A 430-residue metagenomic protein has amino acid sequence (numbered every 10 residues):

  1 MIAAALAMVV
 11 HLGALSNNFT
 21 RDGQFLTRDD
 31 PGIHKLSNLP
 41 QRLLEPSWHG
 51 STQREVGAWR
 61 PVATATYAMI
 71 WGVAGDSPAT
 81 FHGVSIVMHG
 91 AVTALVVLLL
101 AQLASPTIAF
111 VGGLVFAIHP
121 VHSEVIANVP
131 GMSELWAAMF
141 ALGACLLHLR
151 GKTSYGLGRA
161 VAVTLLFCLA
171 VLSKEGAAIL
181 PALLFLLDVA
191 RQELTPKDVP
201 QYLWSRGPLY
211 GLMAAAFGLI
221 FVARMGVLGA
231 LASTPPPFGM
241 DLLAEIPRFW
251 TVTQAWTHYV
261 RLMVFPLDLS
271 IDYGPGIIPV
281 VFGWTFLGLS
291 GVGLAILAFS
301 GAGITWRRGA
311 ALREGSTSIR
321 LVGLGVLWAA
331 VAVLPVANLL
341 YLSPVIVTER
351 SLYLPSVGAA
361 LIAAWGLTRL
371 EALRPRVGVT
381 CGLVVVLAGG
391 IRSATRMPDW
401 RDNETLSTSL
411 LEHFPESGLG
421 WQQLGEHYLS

Functional and structural regions predicted by a protein language model:
M1-S430: Polytopic membrane enzymes that build or remodel cell-surface glycoconjugates and lipids
